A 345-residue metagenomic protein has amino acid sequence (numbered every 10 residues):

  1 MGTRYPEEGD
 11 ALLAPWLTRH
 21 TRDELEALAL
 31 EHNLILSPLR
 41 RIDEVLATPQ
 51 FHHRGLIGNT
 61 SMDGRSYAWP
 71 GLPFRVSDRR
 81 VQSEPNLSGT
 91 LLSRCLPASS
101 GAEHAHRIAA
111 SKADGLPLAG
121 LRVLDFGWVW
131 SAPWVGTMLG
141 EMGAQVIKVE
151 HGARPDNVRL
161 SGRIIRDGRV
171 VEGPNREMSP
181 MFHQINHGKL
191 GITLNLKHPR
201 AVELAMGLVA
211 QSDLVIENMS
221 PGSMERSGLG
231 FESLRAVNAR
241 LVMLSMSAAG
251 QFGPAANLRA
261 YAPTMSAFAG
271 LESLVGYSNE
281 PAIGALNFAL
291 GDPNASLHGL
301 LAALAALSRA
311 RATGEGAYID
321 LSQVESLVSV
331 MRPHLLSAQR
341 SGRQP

Functional and structural regions predicted by a protein language model:
M1-N157, G162-V171, L234-L244, V328-P345: Acyl-CoA thioester-binding alpha/beta core of soluble enzymes
Y5-P6, H183-H187, E280: Short, flexible turn/loop "capping" segments at secondary-structure junctions
P15, L160, G207, G299-A306: Alpha-helical scaffold segments in soluble metabolic enzymes
T18, K112, L124, V171-A236: A structured beta-alpha segment of the ubiquitous adenosine-cofactor-binding alpha/beta core
D63, R75, V135-M142, Q211 (+1 more regions): Active-site-adjacent "lid/gating" segments in soluble enzymes
R65-G89, V171-G207, M265-S273: Redox-cofactor-proximal catalytic regions of oxidoreductases
W128-V129, K197, F288-D292: Alpha-helix N-cap/helix-initiation motif
G152-P155, S220-P221, A249: Acidic glycine-/aspartate-rich tracts in secreted/extracellular proteins
